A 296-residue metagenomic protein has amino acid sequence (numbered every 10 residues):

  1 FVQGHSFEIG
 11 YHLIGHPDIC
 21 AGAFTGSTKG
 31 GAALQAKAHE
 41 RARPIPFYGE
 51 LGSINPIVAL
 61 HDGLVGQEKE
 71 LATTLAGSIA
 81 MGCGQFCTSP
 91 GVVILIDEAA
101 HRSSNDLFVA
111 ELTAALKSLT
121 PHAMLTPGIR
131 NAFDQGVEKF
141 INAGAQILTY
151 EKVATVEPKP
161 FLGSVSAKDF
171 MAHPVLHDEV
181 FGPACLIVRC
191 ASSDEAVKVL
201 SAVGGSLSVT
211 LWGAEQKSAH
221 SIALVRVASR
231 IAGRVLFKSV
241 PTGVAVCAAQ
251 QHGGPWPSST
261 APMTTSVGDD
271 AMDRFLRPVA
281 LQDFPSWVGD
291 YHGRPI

Functional and structural regions predicted by a protein language model:
F1-A76, L95, H101-R102: Rossmann-like NAD(P) dinucleotide-binding subdomain of oxidoreductase/dehydrogenase enzymes
V2-Q3, I19, G91-A99, H122-I129 (+1 more regions): Conserved short loop/turn motifs at secondary-structure junctions
S6-E8, I19-C20, S27-K29, I54 (+9 more regions): Short, glycine-/Ser/Thr-/acidic-enriched flexible segments
L13-D18, H61-Q67, V137-E138, P160-F161 (+2 more regions): Short, surface-exposed amphipathic charged segments that create phosphate/polyanion-binding patches used for binding
P17-A21, A38-A42, N55, L75-C83 (+8 more regions): Structural signal for hydrophobic packing residues in well-ordered secondary-structure cores of soluble enzyme domains
Q85-C87: Extended low-complexity, polyampholyte segments enriched in Ser/Thr/Pro and acidic residues
L95-L207: NAD(P)-dependent aldehyde/semialdehyde dehydrogenase
T155-V156, S193-H292: C-terminal core of ALDH-fold dehydrogenases
